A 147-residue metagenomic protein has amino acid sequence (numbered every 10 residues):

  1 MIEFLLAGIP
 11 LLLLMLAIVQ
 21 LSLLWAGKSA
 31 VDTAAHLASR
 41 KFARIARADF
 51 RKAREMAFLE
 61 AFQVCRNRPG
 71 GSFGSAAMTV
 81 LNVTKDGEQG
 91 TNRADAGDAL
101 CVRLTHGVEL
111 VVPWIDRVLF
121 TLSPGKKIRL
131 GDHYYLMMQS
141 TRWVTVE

Functional and structural regions predicted by a protein language model:
M1-Q63: Alpha-helical assembly-interface signal, strongest on the long, hydrophobic N-terminal helix that forms
K41-E147: Short, conserved structural patches
